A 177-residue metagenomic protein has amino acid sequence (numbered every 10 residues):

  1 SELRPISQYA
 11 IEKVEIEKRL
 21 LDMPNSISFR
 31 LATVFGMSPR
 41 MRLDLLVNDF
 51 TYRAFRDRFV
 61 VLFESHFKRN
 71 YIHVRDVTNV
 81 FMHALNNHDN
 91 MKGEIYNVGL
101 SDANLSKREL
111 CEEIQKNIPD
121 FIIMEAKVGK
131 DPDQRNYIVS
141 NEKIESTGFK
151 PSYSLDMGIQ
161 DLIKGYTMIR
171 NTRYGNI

Functional and structural regions predicted by a protein language model:
S1, L45-V47, N79, I114-Q115: Glycine-rich, phosphate-binding/catalytic loops in enzymes
S1-V34, P39-R42: Catalytic helix-loop patch of NAD(P)-dependent Rossmann-fold dehydrogenases
R4-S7, D49, S154: Amphipathic alpha-helical recognition patches that constitute DNA-binding helices
E15, R19, M23, F50 (+2 more regions): Hydrophobic alpha-helix immediately C-terminal to the catalytic Tyr-X-X-X-Lys motif of short-chain
R19, F50-R53, V80-A84: A short, amphipathic alpha-helix embedded in the catalytic core of nucleotide-handling enzymes
N25-F29, G36-V61, Y71-I72: Oxidoreductase cofactor-interface core, primarily capturing Rossmann-like NAD(P)-dependent enzymes
D57-R58, L62-I177: C-terminal substrate-binding subdomain of Rossmann-fold SDR/epimerase-dehydratase oxidoreductases
